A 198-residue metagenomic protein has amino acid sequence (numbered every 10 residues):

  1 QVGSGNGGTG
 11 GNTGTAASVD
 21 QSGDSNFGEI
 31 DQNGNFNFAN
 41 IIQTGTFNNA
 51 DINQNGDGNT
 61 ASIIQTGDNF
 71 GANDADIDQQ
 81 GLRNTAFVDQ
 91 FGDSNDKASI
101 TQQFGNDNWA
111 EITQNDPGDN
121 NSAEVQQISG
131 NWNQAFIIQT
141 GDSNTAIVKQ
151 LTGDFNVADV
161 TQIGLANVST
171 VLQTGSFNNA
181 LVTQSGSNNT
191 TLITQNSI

Functional and structural regions predicted by a protein language model:
Q1-I198: Low-complexity repeat regions of mature extracellularly deployed or surface/particle-associated proteins
